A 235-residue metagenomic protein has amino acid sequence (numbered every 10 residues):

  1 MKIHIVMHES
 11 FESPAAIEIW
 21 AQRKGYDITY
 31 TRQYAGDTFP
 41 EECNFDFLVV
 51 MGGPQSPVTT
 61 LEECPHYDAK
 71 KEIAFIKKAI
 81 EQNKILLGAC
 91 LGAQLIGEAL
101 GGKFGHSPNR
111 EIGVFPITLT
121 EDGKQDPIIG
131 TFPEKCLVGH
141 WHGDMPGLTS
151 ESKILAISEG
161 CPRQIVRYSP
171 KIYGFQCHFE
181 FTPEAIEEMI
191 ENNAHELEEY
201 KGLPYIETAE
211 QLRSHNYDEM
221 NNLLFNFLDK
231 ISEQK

Functional and structural regions predicted by a protein language model:
M1-Q82, E198-K235: N-terminal beta1-alpha1 cap of cysteine-dependent amidohydrolase-like domains
A15-A16, V58-L61, G97-A99, S150 (+2 more regions): Short glycine-/acidic-enriched loop or helix-start segments at secondary-structure transitions that form or flank
D27-T29, K103, L137, K153: Conserved beta-strand segments of alpha/beta enzyme cores
T38-C43, I96-G97, G147-S150, V166-Y168: Short loop/helix-cap segments at secondary-structure boundaries that form the rim of catalytic
M51-G123: Cysteine-nucleophile active-site neighborhood
A69, E81, T120-K235: Amide-donor transfer/coupling interface in amidating biosynthetic enzymes
